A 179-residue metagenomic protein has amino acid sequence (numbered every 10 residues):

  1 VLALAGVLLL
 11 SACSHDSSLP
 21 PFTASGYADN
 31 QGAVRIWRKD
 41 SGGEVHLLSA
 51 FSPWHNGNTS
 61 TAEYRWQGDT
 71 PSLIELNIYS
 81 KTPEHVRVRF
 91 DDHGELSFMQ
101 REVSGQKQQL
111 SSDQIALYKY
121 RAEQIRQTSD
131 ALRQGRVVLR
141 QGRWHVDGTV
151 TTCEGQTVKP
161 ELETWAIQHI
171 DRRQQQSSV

Functional and structural regions predicted by a protein language model:
V1-L2: Bacterial N-terminal signal peptides that target proteins for export
L9-A12: C-terminal motif of bacterial Sec signal peptides marking the signal peptidase cleavage site
S14-D16: Bacterial signal peptide processing site
L19-R136: Extended, compositionally biased repeat/scaffold regions that form elongated interaction surfaces
D130-T152: Structural detector for short beta-strands of small beta-barrel domains
D147-E163: OB-fold (S1/OB) nucleic-acid-binding surfaces
A166-V179: Short nucleic-acid-contacting surface segments enriched for D/E, G, S/T with interspersed K/R
